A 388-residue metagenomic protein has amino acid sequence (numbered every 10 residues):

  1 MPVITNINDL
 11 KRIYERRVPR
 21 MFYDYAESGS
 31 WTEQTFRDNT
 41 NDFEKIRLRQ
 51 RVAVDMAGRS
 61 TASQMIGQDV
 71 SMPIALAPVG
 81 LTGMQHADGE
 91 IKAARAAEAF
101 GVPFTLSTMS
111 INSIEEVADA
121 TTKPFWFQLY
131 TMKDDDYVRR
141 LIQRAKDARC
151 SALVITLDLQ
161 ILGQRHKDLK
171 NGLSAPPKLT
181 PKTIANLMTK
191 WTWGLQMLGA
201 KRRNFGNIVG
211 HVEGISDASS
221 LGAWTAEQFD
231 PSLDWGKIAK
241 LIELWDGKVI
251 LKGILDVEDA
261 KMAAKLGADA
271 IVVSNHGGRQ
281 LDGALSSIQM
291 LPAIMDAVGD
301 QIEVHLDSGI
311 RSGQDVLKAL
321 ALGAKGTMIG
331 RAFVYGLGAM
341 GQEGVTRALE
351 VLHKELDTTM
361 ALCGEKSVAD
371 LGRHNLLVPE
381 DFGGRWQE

Functional and structural regions predicted by a protein language model:
M1-E44, Q289-D307, R311-E388: Alpha/beta catalytic cores of nucleotide-metabolism and tRNA/nucleoside-modifying enzymes
M1-G67, P176-L233, A369-L371, L377-E388: An N-cap/entry alpha-helix motif that binds or orients negatively charged groups
S30-W31, T108-N112, K133, L255 (+1 more regions): Short beta->alpha linker loops
V70-M109, I114: Glycine-rich active-site/cofactor-binding loop and its immediate structural neighborhood
P73, G101, T122-P124, D246 (+1 more regions): A generic structural signal for alpha->beta connector loops
I74-L81, P124-Y130, G222-W224: Short, basic, glycine/proline-bearing loop/turn elements
L81, R95, A120, D136-L306 (+2 more regions): Alpha/beta enzyme core
A99-A120, P124-V138: A gly/proline- and charged-residue-enriched helix-loop-helix capping module
